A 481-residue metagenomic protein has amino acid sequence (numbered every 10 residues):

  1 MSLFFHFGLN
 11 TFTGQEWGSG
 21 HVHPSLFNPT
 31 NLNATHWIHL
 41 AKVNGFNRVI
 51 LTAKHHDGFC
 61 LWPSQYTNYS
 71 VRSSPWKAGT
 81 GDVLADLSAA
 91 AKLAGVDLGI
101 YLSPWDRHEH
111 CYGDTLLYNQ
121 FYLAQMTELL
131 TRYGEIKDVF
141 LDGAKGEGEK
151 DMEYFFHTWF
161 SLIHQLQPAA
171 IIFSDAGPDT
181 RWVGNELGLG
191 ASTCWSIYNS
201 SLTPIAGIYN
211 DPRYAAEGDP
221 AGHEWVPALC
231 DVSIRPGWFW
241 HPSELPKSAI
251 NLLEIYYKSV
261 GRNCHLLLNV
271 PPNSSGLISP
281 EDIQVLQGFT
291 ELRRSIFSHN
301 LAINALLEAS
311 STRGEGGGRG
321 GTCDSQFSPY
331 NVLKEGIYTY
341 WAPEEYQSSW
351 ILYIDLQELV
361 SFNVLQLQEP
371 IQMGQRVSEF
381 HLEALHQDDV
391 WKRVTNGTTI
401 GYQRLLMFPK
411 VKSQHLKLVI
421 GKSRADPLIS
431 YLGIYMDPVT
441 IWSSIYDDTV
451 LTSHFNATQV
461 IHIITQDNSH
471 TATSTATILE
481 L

Functional and structural regions predicted by a protein language model:
M1-S348, Y353-R376, A384-H386, V390-T398 (+4 more regions): Mature catalytic domains of secreted/periplasmic carbohydrate-active enzymes
A191, W195, N199-S200, T452 (+2 more regions): Intrinsically disordered, low-complexity segments enriched in Ser/Pro/Gly/Ala and basic residues
I283, I445-I461, I478-L481: Activation corresponds to long, low-complexity, non-globular regions
Q414-L416: Exposed beta-strand face motif in extracellular beta-rich ectodomains
T458-A476: Extracellular mucin-like PTS segments
